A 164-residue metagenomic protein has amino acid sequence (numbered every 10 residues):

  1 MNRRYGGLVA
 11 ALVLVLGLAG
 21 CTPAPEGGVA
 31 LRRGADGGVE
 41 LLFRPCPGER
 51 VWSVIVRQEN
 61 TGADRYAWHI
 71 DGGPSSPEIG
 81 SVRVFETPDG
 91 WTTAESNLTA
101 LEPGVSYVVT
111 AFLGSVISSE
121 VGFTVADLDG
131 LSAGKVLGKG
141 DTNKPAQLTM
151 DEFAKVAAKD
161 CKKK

Functional and structural regions predicted by a protein language model:
M1-V9: Bacterial N-terminal signal peptides that target proteins for export
L14, S53-E102, G114-K135: Extended, well-structured beta-strand/loop surface patches that form recognition or cofactor-anchoring regions within
G17-G20: C-terminal motif of bacterial Sec signal peptides marking the signal peptidase cleavage site
P23-D36, A146, M150, A154: Pro/Thr/Ser/Gly-rich low-complexity, intrinsically disordered linker/stalk tracts
G27-P77, D160: Short, surface-exposed binding/anchoring microloops in extracellular/periplasmic proteins
E40, G114-K164: Extended, polar beta-sheet/loop recognition surfaces of beta-rich domains that mediate binding to diverse ligands
P45-P47, A111-L113, D127: A mature extracytoplasmic/lumenal domain signature
P103-T110: A short tyrosine-centered beta-strand micro-motif
